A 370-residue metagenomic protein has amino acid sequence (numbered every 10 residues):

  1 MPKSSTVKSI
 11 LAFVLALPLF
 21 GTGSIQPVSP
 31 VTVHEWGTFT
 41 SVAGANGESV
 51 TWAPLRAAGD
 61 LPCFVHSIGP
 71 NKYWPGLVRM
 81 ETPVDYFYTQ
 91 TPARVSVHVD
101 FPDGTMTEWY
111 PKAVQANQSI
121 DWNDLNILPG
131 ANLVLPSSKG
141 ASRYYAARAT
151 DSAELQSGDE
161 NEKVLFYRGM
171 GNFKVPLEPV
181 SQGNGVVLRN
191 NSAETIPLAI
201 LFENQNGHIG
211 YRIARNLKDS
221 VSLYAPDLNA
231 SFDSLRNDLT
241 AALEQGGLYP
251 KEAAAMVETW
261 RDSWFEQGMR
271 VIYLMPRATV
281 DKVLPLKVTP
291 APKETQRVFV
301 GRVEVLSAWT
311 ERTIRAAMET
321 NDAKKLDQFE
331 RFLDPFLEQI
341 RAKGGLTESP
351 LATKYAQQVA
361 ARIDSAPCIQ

Functional and structural regions predicted by a protein language model:
M1-L11: Bacterial N-terminal signal peptides that target proteins for export
I10-F20: Bacterial N-terminal signal peptides
I25-Q370: Protease-labile, long low-complexity intrinsically disordered regions enriched in Pro/Ser/Thr
